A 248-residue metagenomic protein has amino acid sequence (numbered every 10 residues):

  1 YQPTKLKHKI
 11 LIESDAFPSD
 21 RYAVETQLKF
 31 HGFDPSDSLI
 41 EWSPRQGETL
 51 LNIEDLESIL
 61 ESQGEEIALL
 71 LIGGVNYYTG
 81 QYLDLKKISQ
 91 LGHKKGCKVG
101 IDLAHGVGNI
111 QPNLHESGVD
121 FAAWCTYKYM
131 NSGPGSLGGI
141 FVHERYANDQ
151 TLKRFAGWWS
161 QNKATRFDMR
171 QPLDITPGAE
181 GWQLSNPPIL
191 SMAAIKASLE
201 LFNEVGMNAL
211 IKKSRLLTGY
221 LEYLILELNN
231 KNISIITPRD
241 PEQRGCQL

Functional and structural regions predicted by a protein language model:
Y1-L248: Pyridoxal 5′-phosphate
